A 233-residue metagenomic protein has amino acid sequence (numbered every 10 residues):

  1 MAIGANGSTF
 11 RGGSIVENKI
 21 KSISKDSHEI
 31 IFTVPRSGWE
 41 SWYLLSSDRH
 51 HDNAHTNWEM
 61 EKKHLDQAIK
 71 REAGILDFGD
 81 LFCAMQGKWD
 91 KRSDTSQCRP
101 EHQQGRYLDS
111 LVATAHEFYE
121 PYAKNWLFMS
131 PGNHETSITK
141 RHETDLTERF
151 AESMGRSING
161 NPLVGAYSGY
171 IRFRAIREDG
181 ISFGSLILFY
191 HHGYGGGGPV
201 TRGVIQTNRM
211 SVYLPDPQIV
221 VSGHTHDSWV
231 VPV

Functional and structural regions predicted by a protein language model:
M1-T33: Short glycine- and acidic-rich boundary segments immediately preceding or forming the N-terminal edge of structured
I3, I31-W42, S46, H51-L163: Core catalytic region of metal-dependent phosphoesterases/phosphodiesterases, especially metallo-beta-lactamase-like
S27-I30, A166-Y170: Alpha-helical scaffolding within the catalytic cores of extracellular/periplasmic polymer-degrading hydrolases
F32-L44, Y170-L188: Beta-strand-turn-beta hairpins that frame and shape the catalytic cleft of phosphate-ester-processing enzymes
W42, R49, K62, I69 (+3 more regions): A structural signal for the main folded, soluble domain(s) of proteins
P131, A175, Y190-Y194: Short, structured patches in soluble enzyme cores that scaffold and shape functional sites
S168-R172, V230-V231: Short beta-strand scaffold segments in enzyme catalytic cores
G184-V233: Conserved beta-sheet core of the metallophosphoesterase superfamily
